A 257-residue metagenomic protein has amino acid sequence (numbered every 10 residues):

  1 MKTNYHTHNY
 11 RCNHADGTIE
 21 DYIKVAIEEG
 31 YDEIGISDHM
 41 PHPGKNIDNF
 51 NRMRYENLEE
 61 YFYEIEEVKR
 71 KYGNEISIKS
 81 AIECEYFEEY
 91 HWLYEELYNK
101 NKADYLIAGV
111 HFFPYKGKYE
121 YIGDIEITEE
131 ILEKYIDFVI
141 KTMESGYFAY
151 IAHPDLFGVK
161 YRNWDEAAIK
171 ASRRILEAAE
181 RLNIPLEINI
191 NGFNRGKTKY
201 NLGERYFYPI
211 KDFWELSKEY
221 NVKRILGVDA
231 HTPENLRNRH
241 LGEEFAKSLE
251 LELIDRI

Functional and structural regions predicted by a protein language model:
M1-C84, E88, W92, K100 (+6 more regions): An N-terminally biased module of ancient metal coordination in phosphate/nucleic-acid-related enzymes
K2-N4, E33-G35, S77-A81, D104-I107 (+3 more regions): Structural preference for beta-strand elements that scaffold enzyme active sites
N74-E75, K102, S145, L182 (+2 more regions): Structured helix-beta-strand junction loops
I82-I125: Hydrophobic alpha-helical segments and helix pairs
I107-Y220, A230: Domain-core and long-helix interface of multi-subunit machines
Y121, L236-R237: Active-site-adjacent beta->alpha loops and helix N-cap segments on the catalytic face of soluble alpha/beta enzymes
K223, R237-I257: Mid-to-C-terminal alpha-helical segments outside catalytic/metal-binding sites
K223-P233: Acidic, metal-binding active-site segment of PIN/NYN-like and related structure-specific nucleases
